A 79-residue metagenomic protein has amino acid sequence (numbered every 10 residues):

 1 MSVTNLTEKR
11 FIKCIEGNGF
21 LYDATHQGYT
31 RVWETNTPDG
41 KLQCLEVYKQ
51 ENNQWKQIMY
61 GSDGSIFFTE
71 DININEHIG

Functional and structural regions predicted by a protein language model:
M1-T4, N75-G79: Short intrinsically disordered terminal tails
S2-A24: Negatively charged, low-complexity tracts enriched in Asp/Glu with abundant Ser/Thr
N18-I72: Acidic, low-complexity, intrinsically disordered interaction modules
